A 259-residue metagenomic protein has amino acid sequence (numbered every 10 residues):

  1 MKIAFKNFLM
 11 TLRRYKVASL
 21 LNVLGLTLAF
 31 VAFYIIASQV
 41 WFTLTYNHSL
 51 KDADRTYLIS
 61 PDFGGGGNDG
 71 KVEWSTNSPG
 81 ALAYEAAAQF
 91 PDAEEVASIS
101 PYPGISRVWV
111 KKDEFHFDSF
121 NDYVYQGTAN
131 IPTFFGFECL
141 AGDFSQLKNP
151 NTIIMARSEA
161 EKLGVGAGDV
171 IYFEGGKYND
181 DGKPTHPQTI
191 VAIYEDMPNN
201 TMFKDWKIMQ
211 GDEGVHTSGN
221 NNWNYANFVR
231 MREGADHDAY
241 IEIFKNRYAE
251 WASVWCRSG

Functional and structural regions predicted by a protein language model:
M1-F5, M10-A18, L50, I243-G259: Membrane-helix entry/capping segments
K2, K6, L21, T56 (+3 more regions): Membrane-embedded glycan transfer/ligation machinery that uses polyprenyl lipid-linked sugar donors/oligosaccharides
R14-L44: Short, strongly hydrophobic transmembrane alpha-helices
G25, L58-P61, A97-S98, Y172 (+2 more regions): Short beta-strand segments
I36-W109, D118, V215, N222-G234 (+1 more regions): Membrane-proximal extracellular/periplasmic loop immediately following the first transmembrane helix
D62-S75, A97-N130, F135-T152, G176-Q188 (+1 more regions): Short acidic/polar micro-motifs at solvent-exposed secondary-structure junctions
Y125-A141, T152-G259: Mid-to-C-terminal secondary-structure elements that act as membrane-proximal/extracytoplasmic interface segments
